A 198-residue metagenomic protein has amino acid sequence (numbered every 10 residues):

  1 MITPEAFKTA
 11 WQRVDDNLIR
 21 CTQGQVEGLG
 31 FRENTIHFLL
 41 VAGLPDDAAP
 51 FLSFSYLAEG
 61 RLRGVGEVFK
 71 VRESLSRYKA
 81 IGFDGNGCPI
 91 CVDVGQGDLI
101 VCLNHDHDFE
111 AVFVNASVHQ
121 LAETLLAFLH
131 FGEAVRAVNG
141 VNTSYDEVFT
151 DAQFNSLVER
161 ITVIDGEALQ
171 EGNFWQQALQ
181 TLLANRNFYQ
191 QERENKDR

Functional and structural regions predicted by a protein language model:
M1-Q96, R136, N155-R198: A surface-exposed partner-binding patch
I2, G30, F109, A116 (+2 more regions): Alpha-helix boundary/N-cap detector
S53, L99, N139-T143: Residue-level signal for alpha-helical context at structural boundaries
I100-N139: Compact, glycine/acidic-enriched structural inserts
L126-G166: An amphipathic alpha-helical core segment
